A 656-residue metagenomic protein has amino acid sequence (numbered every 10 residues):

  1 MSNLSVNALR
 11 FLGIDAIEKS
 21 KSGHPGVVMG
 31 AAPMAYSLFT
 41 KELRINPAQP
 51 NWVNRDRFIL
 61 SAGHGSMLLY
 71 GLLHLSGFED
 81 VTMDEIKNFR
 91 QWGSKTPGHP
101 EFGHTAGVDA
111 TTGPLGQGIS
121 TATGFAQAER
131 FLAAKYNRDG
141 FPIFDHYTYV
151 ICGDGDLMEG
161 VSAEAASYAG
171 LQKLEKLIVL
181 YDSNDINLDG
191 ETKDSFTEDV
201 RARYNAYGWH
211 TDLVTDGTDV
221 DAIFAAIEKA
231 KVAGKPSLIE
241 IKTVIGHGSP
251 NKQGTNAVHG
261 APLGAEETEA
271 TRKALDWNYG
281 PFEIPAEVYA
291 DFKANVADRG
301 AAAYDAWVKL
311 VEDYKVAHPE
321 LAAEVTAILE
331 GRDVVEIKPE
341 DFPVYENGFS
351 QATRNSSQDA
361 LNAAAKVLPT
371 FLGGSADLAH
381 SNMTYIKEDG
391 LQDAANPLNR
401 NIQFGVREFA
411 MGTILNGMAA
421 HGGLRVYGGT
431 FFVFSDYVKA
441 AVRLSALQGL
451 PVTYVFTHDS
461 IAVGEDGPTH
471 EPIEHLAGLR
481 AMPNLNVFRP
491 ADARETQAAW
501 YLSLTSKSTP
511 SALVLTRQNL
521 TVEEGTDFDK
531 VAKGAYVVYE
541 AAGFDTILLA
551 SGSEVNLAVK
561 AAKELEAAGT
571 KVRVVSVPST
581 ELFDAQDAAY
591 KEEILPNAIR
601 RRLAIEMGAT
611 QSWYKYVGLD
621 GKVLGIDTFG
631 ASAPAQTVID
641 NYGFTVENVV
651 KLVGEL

Functional and structural regions predicted by a protein language model:
A8-S22, D182-S183: N-terminal capping segment at the start of a domain
A16-P25, V53-S61, H104-G116, Y345-F349 (+1 more regions): A short glycine/serine-rich beta->alpha loop
S20, D56-R57, V108-T111, F141-E159 (+5 more regions): A short, small-residue-rich loop immediately preceding and capping a beta-strand
G30-L171, Y385-I386, I414, M418 (+1 more regions): Cofactor-binding active-site loop characterized by glycine-rich and histidine/acidic residues
V53-N54, E240-S249, Q253-V334: Terminal amphipathic helices with adjacent charged low-complexity linkers/tails
Q91-G103, Q127, F131-K135, G140-D145 (+5 more regions): Thiamine diphosphate
K309-P451, F528-Y536, A542-G543, G552 (+4 more regions): Non-catalytic terminal/interface segments that mediate subunit docking, oligomerization, and allosteric communication
